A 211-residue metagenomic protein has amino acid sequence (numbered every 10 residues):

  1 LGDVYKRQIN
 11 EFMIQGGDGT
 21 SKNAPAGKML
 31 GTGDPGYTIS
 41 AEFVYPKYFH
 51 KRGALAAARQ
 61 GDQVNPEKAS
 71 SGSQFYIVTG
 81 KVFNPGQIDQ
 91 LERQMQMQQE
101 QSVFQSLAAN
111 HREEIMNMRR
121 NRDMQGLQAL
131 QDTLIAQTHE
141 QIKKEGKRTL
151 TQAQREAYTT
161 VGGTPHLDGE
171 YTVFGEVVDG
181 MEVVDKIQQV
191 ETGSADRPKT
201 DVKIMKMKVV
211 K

Functional and structural regions predicted by a protein language model:
G2-K211: Cyclophilin-like peptidyl-prolyl cis-trans isomerases
